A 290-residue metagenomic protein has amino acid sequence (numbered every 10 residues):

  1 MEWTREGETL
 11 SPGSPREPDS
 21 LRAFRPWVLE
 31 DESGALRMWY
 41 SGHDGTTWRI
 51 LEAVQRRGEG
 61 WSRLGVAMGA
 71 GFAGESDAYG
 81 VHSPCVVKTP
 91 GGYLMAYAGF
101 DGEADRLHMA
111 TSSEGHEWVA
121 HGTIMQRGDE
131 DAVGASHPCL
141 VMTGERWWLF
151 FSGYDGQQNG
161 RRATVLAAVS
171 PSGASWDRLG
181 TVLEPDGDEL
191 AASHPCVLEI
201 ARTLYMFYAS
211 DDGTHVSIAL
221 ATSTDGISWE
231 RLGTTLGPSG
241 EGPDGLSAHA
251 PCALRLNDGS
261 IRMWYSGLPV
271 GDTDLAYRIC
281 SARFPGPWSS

Functional and structural regions predicted by a protein language model:
M1-Y79, V87-S136, V141-L190, L198-L246 (+1 more regions): Beta-rich carbohydrate-recognition and catalytic domains
C252: Conserved active-site neighborhood of enzyme catalytic/cofactor-binding cores
